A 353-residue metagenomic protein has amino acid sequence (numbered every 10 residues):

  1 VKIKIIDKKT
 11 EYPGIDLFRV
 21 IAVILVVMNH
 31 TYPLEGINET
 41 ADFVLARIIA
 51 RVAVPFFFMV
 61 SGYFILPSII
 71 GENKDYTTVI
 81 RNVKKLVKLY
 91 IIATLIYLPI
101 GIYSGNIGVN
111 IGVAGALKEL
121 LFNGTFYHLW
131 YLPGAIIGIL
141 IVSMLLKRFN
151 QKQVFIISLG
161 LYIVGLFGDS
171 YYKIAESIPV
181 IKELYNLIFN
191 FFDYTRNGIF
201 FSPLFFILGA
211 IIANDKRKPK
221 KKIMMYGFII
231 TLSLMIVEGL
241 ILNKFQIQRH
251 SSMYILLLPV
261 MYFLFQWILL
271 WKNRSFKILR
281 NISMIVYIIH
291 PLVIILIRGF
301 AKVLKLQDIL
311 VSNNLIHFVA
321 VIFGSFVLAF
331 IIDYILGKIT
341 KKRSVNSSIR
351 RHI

Functional and structural regions predicted by a protein language model:
V1-I353: Alpha-helical transmembrane segments and their immediate juxtamembrane cytosolic regions
